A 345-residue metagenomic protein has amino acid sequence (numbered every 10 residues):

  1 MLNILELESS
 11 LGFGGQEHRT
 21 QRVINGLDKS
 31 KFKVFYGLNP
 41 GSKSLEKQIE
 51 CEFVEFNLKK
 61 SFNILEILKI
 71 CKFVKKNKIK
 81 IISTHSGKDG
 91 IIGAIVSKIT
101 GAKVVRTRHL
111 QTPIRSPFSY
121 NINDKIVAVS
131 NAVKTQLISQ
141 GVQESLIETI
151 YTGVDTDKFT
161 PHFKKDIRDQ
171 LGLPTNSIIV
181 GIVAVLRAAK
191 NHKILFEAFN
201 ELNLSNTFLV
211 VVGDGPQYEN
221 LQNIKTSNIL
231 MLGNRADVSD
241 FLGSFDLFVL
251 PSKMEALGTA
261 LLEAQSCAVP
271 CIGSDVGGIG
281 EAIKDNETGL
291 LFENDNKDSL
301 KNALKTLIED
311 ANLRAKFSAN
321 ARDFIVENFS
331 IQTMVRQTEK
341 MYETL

Functional and structural regions predicted by a protein language model:
E6-E66, E148, Q217: N-terminal strand-loop element at the rim of the active site of nucleotide-sugar-dependent glycosyltransferases
G14-R22, I178, I182-E201, P216-E219 (+4 more regions): A conserved mid-protein helix/loop that constitutes part of the nucleotide-sugar donor-binding site
L38, P270-G273, I283: Short hydrophobic beta-strand element within catalytic cores of glycosyltransferases and related nucleotide-activated
K98-N131, T135: A conserved, positively charged/aromatic
T160-L173, L313: A short helix/loop element that forms part of the nucleotide-sugar donor recognition site in Leloir-type
D169, S299, T306, L313-N328 (+1 more regions): A short, well-ordered alpha-helix in the C-terminal region of glycosyltransferases
N234, K253: Aromatic "clamp/platform" in nucleotide-sugar-dependent glycosyltransferases that forms part of the donor/acceptor
D285-N286, L290-K297, T306-N312: Conserved acidic donor-binding segment of nucleotide-sugar-dependent glycosyltransferases
